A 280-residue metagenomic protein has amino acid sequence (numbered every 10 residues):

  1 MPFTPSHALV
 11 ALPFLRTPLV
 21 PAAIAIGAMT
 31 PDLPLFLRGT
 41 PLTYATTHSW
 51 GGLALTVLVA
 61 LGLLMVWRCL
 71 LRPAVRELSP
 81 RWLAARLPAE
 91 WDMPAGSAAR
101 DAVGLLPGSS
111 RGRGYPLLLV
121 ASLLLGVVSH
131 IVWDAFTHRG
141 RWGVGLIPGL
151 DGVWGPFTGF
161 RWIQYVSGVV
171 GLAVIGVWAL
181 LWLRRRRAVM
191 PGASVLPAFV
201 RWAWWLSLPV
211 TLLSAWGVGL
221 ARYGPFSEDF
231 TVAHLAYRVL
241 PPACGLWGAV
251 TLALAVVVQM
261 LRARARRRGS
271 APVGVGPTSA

Functional and structural regions predicted by a protein language model:
M1-A280: N-terminal membrane-targeting hydrophobic helices
